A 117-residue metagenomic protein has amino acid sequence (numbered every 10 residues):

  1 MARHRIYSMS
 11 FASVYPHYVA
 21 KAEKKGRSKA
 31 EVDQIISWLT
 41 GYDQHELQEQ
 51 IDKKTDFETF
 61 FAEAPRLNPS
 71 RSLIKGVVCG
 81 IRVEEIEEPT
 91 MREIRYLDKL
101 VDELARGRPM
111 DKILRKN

Functional and structural regions predicted by a protein language model:
M1-N117: A charge-rich, low-complexity, intrinsically flexible signal that marks solvent-exposed coils, linkers, repeats
